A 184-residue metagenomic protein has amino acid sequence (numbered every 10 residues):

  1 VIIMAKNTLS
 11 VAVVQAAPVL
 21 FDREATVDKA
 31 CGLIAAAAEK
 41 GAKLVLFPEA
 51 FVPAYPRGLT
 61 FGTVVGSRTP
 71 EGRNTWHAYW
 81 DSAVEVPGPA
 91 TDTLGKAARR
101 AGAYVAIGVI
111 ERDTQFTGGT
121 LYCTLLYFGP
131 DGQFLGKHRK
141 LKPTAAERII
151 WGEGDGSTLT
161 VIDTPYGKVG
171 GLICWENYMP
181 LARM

Functional and structural regions predicted by a protein language model:
V1-I3: Short, Lys/Arg-enriched N-terminal segments with co-localized hydrophobic residues within the first ~10-30 amino acids
A5-V13: Extreme N-terminal starter segment of soluble prokaryotic enzymes
Q15-A17, P48, R139: Residue-level recognition of beta-strand->loop/alpha-helix junctions
Q15-G32: N-terminal phosphate-binding loop and adjacent alpha-helix
L20-F21, F51, W151, W175: Tryptophan-centric aromatic hotspots in well-structured domains and transmembrane helices
R23, A35-P130: Cys-nucleophile CN-hydrolase/nitrilase-fold catalytic domain and related Cys-dependent amidase chemistry that acts on
K29-A30, F61-V64, T144: Glycine-rich, phosphate-binding/catalytic loops in enzymes
E85-V86, A90-D92, K96, E111-M184: Active-site catalytic loop in hydrolytic enzyme cores
